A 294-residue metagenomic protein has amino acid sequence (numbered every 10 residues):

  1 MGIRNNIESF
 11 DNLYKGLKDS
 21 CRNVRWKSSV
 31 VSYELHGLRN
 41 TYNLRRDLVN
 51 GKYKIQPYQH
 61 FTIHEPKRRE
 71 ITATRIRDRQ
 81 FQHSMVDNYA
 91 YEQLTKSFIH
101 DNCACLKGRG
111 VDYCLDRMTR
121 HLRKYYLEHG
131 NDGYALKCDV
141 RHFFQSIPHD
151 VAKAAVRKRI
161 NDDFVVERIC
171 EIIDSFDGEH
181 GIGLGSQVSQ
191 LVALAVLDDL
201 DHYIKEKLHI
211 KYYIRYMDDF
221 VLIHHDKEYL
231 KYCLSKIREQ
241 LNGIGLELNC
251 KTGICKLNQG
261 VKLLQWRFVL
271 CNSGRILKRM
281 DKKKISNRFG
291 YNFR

Functional and structural regions predicted by a protein language model:
M1-R4, V86-Q145: Active-site-proximal segment of RNA-dependent polymerases
M1-Y42: Non-catalytic, polymerase-adjacent accessory regions of viral genome-replication enzymes
D19-V31, F61-T72, I99-D101: Glycine-/proline-rich flexible loop or hinge segments
R46-K67, Q80, F164-F176: Reverse-transcriptase-like RNA-dependent polymerase core
D47, R120-M217, V221-R238, L246 (+2 more regions): Conserved polymerase palm-domain catalytic core
R68-I99, G178-E206: Conserved pre-motif C helix in the palm subdomain of viral-like polymerases
T74-R75, R79, H83, I172-S175 (+2 more regions): Right-hand nucleic-acid polymerase module
